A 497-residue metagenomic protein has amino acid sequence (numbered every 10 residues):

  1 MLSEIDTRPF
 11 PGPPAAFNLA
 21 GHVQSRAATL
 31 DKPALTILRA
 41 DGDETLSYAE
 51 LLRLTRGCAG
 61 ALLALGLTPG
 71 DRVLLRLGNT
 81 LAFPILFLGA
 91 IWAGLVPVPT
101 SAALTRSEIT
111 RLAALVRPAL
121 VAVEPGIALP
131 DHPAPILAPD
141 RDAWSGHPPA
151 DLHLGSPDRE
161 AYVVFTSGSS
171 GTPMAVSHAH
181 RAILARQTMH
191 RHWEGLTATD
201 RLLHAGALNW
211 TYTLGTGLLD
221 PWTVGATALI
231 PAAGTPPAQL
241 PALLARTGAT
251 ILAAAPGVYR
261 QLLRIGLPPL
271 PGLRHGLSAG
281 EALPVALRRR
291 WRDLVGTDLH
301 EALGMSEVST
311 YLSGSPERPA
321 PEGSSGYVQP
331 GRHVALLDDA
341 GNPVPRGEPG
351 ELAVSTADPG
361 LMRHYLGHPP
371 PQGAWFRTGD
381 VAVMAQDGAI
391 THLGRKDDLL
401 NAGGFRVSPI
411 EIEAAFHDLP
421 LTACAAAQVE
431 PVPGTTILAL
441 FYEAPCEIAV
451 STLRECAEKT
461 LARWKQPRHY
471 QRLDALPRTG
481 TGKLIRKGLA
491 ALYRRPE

Functional and structural regions predicted by a protein language model:
A16, L30-P33, H147-F165, T172 (+1 more regions): Conserved pre-ATP/AMP-binding loop-to-beta segment of ANL
A34-G66, D71-T80, T105-T110, R181: Conserved AMP-binding/adenylate-forming core of the ANL superfamily
T45-A49, A161-T188: Conserved AMP-binding A3 loop
G60-L104, A207, R406: Conserved AMP-binding/adenylate-forming
V121, V381-K465, G482, G488-A491: AMP-binding/adenylate-forming catalytic core of the ANL superfamily
L184-R201, T211-I251, I265: Conserved AMP-binding/adenylation subdomain of ANL enzymes
A249-A254, L263-P321, H333: Gly/Ser/Thr-rich phosphate-binding loop
Y327-G331, N342-G373, F405-V407: Conserved ATP/PPi-binding loop(s) of AMP-dependent carboxylate-activating enzymes
